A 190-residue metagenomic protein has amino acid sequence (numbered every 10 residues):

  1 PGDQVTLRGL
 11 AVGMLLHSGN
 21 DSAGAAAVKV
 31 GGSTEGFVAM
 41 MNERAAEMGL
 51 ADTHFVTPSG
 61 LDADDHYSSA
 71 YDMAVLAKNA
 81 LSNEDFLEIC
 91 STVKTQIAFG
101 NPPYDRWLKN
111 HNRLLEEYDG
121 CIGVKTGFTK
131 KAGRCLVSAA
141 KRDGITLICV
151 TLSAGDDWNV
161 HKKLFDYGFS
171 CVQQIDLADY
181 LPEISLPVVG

Functional and structural regions predicted by a protein language model:
P1-Y71, A80-L81: Active-site-adjacent loops and short helices of periplasmic peptidoglycan-processing enzymes
L50-A51, D62-Y67, Y71-G190: Domain-terminus/edge residues, biased toward the C-terminal soluble/receptor-binding domains of extracytoplasmic
